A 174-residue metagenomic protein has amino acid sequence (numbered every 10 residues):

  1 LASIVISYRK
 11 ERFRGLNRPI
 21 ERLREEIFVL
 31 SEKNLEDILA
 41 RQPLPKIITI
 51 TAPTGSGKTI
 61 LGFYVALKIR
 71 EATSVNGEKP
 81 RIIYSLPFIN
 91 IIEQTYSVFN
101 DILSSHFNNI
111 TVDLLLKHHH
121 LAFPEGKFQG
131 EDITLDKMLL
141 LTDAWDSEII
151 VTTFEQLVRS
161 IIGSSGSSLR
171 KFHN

Functional and structural regions predicted by a protein language model:
L1-N174: N-terminal helicase ATP-binding lobe
